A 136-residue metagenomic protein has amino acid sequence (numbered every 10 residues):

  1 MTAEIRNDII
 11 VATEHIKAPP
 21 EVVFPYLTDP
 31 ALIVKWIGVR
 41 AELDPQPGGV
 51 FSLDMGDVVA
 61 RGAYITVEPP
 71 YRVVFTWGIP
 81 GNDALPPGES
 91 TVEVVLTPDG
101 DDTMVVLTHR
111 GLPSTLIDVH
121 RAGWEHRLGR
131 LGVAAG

Functional and structural regions predicted by a protein language model:
M1-V11: Short acidic N-proximal helix/loop "leader" segments that mark the beginning of a domain or an inter-domain linker
R6, K17, V67-P69, D99: Structural motif
I9, G81-H126, L131-V133: Beta-strand/loop substructures that line and gate deep hydrophobic ligand-binding cavities in soluble
V11-A12, A18, A31-A63, R72: Short beta-edge strand/loop motif at the mouth of beta-sheet-based domains
E14, G62-T66, S90-T97: Hydrophobic/aromatic beta-strand elements that line small-molecule binding cavities or substrate pockets in beta-rich
Y26-L27, V67: Conserved catalytic core of Hanks-type protein kinase domains
P70-G78: Short, solvent-exposed secondary-structure boundary/capping segments
